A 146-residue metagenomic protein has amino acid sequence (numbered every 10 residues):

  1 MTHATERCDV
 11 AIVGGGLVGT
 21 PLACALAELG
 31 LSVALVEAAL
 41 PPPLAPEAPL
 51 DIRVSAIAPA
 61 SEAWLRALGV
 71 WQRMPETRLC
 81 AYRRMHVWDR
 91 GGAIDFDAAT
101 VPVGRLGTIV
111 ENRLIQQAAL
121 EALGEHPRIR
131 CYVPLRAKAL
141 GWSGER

Functional and structural regions predicted by a protein language model:
M1-R7: A short, basic/flexible loop-to-alpha-helix module at the beginning of a structural domain
R7-L35: N-terminal Rossmann-like FAD-binding beta1-loop-alpha1 element of flavoenzymes
A27-I52: Glycine-rich FAD pyrophosphate-binding loop
G30, G69, R128: Short glycine-rich hinge loops at helix-strand junctions in the catalytic core of two-component histidine kinases
P49-H86: N-terminal FAD cofactor-binding segment of flavoenzymes
T77-R146: Conserved N-terminal helical subregion
